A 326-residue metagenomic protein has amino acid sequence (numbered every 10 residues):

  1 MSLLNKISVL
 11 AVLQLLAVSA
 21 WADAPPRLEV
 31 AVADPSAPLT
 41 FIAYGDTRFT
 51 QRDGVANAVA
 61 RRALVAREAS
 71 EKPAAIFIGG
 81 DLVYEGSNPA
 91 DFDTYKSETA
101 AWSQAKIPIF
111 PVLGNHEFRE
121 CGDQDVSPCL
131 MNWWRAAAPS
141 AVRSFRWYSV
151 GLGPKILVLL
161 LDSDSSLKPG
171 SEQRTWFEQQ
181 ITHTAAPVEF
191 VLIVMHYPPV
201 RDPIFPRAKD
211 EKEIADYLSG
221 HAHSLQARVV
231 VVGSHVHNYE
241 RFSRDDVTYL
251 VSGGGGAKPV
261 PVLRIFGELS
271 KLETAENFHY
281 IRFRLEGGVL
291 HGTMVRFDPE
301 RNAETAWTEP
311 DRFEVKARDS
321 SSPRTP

Functional and structural regions predicted by a protein language model:
M1-V9: Bacterial N-terminal signal peptides that target proteins for export
S8-A17: Bacterial N-terminal signal peptides
A22-A90, R201-D202, A208: N-terminal active-site segment of His-dependent metallophosphoesterases
D23-A24, E273-P326: A short C-terminal boundary segment appended to hydrolase-like catalytic domains
A24-R27, N88-F190, I204-V230, V236-E286: Extended active-site neighborhood of metal-dependent phosphoesterases/phosphodiesterases
D46, G80-D81, G114-N115, H196 (+1 more regions): Active-site glycine-centered loops adjacent to acidic/histidine catalytic or metal-binding residues that shape
R48, V83, H116-E117, S165 (+1 more regions): Short, glycine/serine-rich, charged loops/turns that create anion-binding and catalytic segments at active sites
